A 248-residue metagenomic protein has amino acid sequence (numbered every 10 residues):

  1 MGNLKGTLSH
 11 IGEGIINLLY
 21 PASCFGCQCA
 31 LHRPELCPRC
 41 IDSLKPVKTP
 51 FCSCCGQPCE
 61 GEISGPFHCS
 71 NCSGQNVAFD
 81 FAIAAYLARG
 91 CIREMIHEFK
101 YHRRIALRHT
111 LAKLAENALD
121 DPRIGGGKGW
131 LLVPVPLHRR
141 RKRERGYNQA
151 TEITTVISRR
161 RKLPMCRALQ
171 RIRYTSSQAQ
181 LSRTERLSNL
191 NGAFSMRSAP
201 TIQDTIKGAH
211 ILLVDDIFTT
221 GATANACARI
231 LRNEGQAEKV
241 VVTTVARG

Functional and structural regions predicted by a protein language model:
M1-G248: Glycine-rich phosphate/pyrophosphate-handling loop used in enzymes and phosphotransfer proteins
